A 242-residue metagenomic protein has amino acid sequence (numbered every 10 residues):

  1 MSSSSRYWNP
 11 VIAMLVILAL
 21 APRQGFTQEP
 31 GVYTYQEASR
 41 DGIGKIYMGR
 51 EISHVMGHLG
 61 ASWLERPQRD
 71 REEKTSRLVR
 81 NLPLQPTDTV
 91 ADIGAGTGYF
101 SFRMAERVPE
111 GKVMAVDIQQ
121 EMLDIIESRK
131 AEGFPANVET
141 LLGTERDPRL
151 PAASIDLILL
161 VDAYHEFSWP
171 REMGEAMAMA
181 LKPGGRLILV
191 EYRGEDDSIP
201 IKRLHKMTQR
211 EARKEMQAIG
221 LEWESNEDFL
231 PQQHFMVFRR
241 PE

Functional and structural regions predicted by a protein language model:
E29-Q85, T89: Class I SAM-dependent transferase core
D88, G111, G185: Glycine-centered, small-residue-biased loops immediately flanking beta-strands in adenine/cofactor-binding cores
A91, A95-D147: Class I SAM-dependent methyltransferase SAM/SAH-binding core
P148-L157: A short acidic, Gly/Pro-enriched loop at the edge of an enzyme's catalytic core that lines a small-molecule cofactor
D156-P170: A short SAM/SAH-binding and catalytic strip from SAM-dependent methyltransferases
R171-R186: A short glycine-rich, Lys/Arg-flanked "PGG" loop and its adjoining helix->strand segment in the class I
R186-R213: Conserved class I S-adenosyl-L-methionine
E224-E242: Core SAM-dependent methyltransferase catalytic element
